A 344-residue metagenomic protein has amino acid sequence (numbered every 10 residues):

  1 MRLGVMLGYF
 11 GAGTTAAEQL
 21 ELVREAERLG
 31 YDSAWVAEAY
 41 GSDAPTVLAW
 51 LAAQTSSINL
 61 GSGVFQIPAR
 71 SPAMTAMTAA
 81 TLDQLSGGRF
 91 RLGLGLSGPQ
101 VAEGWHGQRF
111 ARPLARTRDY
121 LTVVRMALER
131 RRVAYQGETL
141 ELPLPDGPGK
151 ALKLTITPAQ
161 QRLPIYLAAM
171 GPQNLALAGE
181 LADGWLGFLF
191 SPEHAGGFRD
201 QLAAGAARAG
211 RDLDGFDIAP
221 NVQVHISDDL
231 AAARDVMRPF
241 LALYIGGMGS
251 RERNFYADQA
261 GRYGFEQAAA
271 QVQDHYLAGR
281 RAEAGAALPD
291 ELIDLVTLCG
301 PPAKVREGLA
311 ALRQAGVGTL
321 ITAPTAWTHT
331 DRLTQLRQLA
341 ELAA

Functional and structural regions predicted by a protein language model:
M1-A344: Active-site-adjacent structural elements that line small-molecule/cofactor binding pockets in enzymes
